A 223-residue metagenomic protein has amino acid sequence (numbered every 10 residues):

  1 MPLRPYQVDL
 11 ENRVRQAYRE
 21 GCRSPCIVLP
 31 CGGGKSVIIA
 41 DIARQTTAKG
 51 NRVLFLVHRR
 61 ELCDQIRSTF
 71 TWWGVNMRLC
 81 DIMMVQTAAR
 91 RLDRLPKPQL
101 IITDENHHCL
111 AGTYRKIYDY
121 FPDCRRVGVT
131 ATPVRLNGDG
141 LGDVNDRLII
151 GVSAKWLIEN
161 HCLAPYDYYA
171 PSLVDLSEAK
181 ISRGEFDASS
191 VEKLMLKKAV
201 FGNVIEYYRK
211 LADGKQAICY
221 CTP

Functional and structural regions predicted by a protein language model:
M1-V28: Conserved pre-motif I regulatory segment
E20-I42, I218-P223: Walker A/P-loop
N51-R52, M77-L79, P98-L100, D123-V127: Loop/turn-to-beta-strand initiation segments
N51-R59, Q216-P223: Conserved RecA-like ASCE P-loop NTPase motor core of nucleic-acid helicases/translocases
L56, R60-K97: Inter-Walker segment of RecA-like/P-loop motor cores
E105-H107, V191: Conserved Walker B
H107-Y169: Post-DEXD/H (motif II) to motif III coupling segment of the RecA-like Helicase ATP-binding lobe
L148-P223: Conserved interdomain linker/interface between the two RecA-like ATPase lobes of SF2 helicase motors
